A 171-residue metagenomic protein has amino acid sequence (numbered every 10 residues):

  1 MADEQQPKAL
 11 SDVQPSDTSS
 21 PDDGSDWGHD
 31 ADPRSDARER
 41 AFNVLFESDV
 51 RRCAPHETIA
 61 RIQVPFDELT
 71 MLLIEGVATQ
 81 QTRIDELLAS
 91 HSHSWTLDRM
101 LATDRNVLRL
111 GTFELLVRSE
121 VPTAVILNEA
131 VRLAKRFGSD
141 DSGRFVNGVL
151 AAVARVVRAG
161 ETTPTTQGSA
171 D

Functional and structural regions predicted by a protein language model:
M1-R136, D140-G143, N147-D171: N-terminal interaction/assembly modules
